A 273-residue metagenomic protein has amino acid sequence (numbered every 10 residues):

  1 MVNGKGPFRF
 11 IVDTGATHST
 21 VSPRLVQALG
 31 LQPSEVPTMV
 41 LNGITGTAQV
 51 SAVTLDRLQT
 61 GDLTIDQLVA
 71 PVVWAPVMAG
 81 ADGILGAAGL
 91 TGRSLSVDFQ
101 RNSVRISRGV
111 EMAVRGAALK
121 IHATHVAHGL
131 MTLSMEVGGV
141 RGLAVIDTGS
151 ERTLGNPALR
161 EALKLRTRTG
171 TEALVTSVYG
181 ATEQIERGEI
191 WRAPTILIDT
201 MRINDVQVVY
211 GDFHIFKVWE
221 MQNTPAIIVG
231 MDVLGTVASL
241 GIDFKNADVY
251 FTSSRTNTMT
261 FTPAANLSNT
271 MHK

Functional and structural regions predicted by a protein language model:
M1-K273: Pepsin/retropepsin-fold aspartyl endopeptidases
